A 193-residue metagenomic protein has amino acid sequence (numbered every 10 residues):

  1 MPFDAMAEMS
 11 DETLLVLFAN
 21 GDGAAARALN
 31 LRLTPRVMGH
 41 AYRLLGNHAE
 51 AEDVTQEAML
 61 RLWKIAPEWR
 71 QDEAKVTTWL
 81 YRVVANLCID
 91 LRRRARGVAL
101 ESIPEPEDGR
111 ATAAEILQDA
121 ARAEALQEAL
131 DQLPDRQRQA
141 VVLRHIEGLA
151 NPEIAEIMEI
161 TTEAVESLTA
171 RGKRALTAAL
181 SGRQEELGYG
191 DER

Functional and structural regions predicted by a protein language model:
M1-A5, L17, E156-T162, K173-R193: C-terminal edge and immediately downstream basic/flexible tail or linker adjoining helix-turn-helix-like DNA-binding
A7-D11, G97-A123, A150, G190: Internal acidic/polar
V16-G39, E128: A short, charge-rich alpha-helical start-of-domain segment used by transcription regulators
A19-N20, G46, E57-A74, R94-R96: Sigma70-family region 2
R32-P35, L44, V142-L149: Short helix-capping/turn signature of helix-turn-helix
G39, D53-L60, A74-N86: Structural recognition of an alpha-helix C-terminal capping motif at a helix-to-coil junction
K64-Q71, R82-E101, D119: Arg/Lys-rich amphipathic alpha helix in sigma70-family domain 2
E128-Q139, E147-A164: Helix-turn-helix DNA-binding module
